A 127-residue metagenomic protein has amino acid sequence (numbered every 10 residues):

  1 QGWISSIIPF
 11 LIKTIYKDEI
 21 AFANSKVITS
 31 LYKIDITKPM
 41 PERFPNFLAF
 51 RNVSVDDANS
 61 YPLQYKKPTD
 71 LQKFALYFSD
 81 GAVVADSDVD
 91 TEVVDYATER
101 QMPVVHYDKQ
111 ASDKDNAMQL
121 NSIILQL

Functional and structural regions predicted by a protein language model:
Q1-L127: Catalytic cores of nucleotide-sugar-dependent glycosyltransferases that transfer UDP/GDP/TDP-activated
